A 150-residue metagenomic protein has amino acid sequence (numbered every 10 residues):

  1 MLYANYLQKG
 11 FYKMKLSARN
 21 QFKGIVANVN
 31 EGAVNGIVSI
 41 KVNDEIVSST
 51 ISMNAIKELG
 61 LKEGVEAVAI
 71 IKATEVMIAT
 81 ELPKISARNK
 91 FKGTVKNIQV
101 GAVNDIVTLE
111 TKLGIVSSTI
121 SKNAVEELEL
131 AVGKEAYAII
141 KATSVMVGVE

Functional and structural regions predicted by a protein language model:
L2-N28, I46-N97, V103-N104, I115 (+2 more regions): Glycine/charge-rich catalytic "coupling/switch" loops of P-loop NTPases
A33-S39, A102-T108: Short aromatic-glycine-enriched beta-strand elements
S39-V47, L109-V116: OB-fold (S1/OB) nucleic-acid-binding surfaces
